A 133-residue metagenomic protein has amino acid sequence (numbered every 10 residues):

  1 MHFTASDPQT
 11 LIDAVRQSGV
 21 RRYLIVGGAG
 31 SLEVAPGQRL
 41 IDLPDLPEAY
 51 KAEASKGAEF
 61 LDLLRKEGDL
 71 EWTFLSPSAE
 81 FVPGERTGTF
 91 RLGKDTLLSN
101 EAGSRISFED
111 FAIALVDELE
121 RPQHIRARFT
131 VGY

Functional and structural regions predicted by a protein language model:
M1-Q17, Q123: NAD(P)H-binding glycine-rich loop region in Rossmannoid oxidoreductase-like domains and their noncatalytic homologs
S18-I25, A29-Y133: Oxidoreductase cofactor-interface core, primarily capturing Rossmann-like NAD(P)-dependent enzymes
